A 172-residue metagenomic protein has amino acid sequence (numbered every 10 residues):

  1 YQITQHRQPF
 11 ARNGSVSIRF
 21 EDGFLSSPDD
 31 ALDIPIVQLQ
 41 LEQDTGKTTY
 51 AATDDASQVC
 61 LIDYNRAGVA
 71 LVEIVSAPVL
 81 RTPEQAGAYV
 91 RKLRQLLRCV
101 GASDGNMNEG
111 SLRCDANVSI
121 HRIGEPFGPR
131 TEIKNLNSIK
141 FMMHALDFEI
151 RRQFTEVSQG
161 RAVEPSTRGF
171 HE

Functional and structural regions predicted by a protein language model:
Y1-E172: Basic, nucleic-acid-interacting segments
